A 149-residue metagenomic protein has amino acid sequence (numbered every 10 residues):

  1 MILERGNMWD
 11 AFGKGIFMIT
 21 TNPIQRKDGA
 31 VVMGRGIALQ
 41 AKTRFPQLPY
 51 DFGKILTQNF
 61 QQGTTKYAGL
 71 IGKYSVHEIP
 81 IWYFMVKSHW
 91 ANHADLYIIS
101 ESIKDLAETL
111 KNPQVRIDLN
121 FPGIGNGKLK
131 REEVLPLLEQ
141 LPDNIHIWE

Functional and structural regions predicted by a protein language model:
M1-E149: Macrodomain-like recognition of ADP-ribose-binding/processing modules
